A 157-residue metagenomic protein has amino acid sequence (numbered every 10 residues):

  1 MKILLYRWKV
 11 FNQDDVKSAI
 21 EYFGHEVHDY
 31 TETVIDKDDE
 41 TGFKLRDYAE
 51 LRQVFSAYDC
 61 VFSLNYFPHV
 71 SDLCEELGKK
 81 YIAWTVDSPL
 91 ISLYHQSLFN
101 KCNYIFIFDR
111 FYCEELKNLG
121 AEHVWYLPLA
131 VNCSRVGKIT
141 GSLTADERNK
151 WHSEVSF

Functional and structural regions predicted by a protein language model:
M1-L77: N-terminal pre-catalytic "stem/leader" segment of glycosyltransferase-like enzymes
G78-F157: Catalytic core of nucleotide-activated saccharide and alditol-phosphate transferases
